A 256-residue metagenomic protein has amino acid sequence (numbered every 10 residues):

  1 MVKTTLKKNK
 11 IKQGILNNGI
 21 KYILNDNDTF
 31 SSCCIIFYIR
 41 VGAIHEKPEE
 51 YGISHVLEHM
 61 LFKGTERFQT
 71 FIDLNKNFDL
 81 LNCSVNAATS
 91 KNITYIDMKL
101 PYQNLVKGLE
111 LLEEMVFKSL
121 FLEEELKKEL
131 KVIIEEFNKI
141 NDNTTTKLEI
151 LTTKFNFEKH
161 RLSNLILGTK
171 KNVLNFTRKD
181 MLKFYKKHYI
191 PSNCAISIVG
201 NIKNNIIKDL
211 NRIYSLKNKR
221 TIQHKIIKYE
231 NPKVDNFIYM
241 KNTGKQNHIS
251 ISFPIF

Functional and structural regions predicted by a protein language model:
M1-S32: N- or domain-start disorder-to-order transition segments that initiate the globular core
K12, I23-N25, Y185-K186, D235-K241: Short, surface-exposed beta-strand/loop micro-motifs that present aromatic residues
I15, D73-I222, Y239, S250 (+1 more regions): Charge-rich, well-structured scaffold segments of protease-associated domains
K21-I23, C34-Y38, Y95, A195 (+1 more regions): Residues embedded in well-ordered beta-strands
N27, I36-Y38, T221-F256: His/Glu-based metal-binding/catalytic segments typifying zinc-dependent metallopeptidases
C34-K99: M16/MPP (pitrilysin/insulinase) zinc-metallopeptidase core fold and M16-derived inactive scaffolds
